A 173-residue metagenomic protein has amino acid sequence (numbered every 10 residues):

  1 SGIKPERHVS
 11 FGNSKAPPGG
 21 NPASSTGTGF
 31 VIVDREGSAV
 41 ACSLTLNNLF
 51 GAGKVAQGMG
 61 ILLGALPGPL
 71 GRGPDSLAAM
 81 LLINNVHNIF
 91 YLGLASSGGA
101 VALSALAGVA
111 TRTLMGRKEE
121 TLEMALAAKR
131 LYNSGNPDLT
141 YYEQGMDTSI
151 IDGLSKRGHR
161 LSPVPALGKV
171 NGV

Functional and structural regions predicted by a protein language model:
S1-N21, L106-A128, Y132-R157: N-terminal leader/propeptide and maturation segments of large enzyme subunits in energy/redox metabolism and hydrolases
S1-T45, M59, R160: Internal maturation/activation junctions in enzymes
G19-A23, G68-P74, P163-P165: Short Gly/Pro-enriched turn/cap motifs at secondary-structure boundaries
S24-G27, L49, D75-L77: Short, small/polar residue-rich loop motifs at catalytic or cofactor-binding pockets
S43-N47, S96-S97: Short beta->alpha transition motifs characteristic of CBS
A52-M124: Gly/Pro-rich active-site capping loops and adjacent beta-alpha segments that organize cofactor/substrate pockets
G153-G158, A166-V173: C-terminus-biased signal that marks the final domain/tail of proteins
